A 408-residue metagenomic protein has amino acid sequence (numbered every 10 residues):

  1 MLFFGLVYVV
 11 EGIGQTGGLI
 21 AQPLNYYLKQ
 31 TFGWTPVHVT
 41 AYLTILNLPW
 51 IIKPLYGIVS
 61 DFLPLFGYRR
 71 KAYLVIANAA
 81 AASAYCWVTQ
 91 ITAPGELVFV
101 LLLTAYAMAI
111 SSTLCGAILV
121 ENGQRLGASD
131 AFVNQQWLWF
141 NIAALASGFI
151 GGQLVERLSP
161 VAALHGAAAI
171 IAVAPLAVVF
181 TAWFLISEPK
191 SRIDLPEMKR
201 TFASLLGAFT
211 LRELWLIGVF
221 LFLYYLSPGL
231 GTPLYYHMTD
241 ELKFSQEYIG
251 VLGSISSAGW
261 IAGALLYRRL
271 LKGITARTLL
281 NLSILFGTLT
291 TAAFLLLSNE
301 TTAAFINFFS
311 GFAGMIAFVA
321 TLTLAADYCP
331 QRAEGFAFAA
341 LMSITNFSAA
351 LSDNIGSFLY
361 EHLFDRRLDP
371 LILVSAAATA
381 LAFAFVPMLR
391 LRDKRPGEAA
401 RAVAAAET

Functional and structural regions predicted by a protein language model:
M1-W50, W215-F220, Y224-L242, I249: Helix-loop boundary and gating motifs at the non-cytosolic
W50-K53, A131-G151, M342-D353: Glycine-rich segments within core transmembrane alpha-helices of 12-TM secondary carriers
I52-Y68, V155, A262-A276, Y360-E361: Helix-to-loop junctions at the C-terminal end of transmembrane segments in multipass secondary transporters
R69-A72, V155-V173, F358-A380: A membrane-interface helix-boundary motif in multi-pass transporters
K71-W87, T278-A293: Structural signature of the two symmetry-related core transmembrane helices
V88-T89, A174-L185, L371-T408: Multi-pass alpha-helical transporter architecture, strongest for 12-TM Major Facilitator/SLC carriers used
S187-I217: Juxtamembrane intracellular "pre-TM" segments in multi-pass secondary transporters
R277-T321: C-terminal transmembrane helical hairpin of 12-TM major facilitator-type secondary transporters
